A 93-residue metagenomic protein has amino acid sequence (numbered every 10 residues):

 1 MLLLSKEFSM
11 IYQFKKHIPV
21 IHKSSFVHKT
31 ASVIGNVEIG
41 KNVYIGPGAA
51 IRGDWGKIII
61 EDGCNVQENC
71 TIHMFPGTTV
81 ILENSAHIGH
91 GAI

Functional and structural regions predicted by a protein language model:
M1-S24: Terminal amphipathic alpha-helical/low-complexity segments used for targeting or macromolecular assembly
M10, F14-K16, N36-V37, I58-I59: Short, flexible segments with low predicted structural confidence
K16, D54-W55, P76-G77: Residues at secondary-structure transition points
K23, H28-K29, I34-G35, G40-K41 (+7 more regions): Left-handed beta-helix
K57-I59, T79-V80: Surface-exposed loop/turn motifs in large extracellular/passenger domains
